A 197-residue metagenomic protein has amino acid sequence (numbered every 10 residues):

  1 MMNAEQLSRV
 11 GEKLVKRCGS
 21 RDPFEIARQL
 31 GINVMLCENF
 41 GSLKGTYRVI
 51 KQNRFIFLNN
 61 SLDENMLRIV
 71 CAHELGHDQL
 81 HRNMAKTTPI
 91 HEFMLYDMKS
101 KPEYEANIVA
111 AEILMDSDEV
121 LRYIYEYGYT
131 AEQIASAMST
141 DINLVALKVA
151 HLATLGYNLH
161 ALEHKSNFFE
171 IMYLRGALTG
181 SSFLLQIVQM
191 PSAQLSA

Functional and structural regions predicted by a protein language model:
M1-A197: Active-site hotspot residues in diverse enzymes, especially metal/ion-binding acidic/histidine motifs
